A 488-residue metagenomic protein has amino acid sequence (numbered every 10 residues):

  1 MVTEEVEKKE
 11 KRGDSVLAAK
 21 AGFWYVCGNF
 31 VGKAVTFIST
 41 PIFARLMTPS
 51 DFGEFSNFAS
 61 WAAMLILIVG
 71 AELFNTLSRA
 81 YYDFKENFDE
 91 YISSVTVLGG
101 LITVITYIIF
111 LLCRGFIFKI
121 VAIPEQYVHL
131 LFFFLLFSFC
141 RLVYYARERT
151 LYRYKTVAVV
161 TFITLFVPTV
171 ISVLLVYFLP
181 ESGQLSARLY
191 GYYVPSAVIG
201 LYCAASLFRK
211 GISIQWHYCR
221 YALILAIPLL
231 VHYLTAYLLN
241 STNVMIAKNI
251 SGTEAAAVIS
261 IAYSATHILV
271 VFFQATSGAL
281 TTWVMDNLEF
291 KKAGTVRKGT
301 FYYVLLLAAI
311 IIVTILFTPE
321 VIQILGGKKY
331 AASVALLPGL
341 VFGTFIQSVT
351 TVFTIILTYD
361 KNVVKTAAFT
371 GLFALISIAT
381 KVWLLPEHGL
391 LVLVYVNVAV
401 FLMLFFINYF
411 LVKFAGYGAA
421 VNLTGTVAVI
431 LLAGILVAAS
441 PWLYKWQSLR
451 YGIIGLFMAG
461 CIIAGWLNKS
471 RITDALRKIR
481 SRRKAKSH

Functional and structural regions predicted by a protein language model:
M1-V35, E86-D89, S93, S206 (+3 more regions): N-terminal membrane topogenesis motif
V2-D14, A18, S182-G191, A197-N240 (+4 more regions): Interhelical loop/hinge segments that connect adjacent transmembrane helices in multipass membrane
V2-E5, G13-F74, Y107-L111, F134 (+4 more regions): Signature of the first transmembrane helix
V69-E86, A262, T266-K291, R297-F301 (+1 more regions): Helix-loop junctions and terminal segments of transmembrane helices in multi-pass membrane transport/translocation
A80-D83, S138-V159, V341-L372, W383 (+1 more regions): Membrane-interface junctions at transmembrane-helix termini in multi-pass inner-membrane proteins
V97-Y233: Hydrophobic transmembrane helix module of multi-pass membrane transport proteins
R114-L131, L316-T351, L391: Interfacial segments at transmembrane-helix termini and the short loops linking adjacent helices
F373-I376, N422-D474: Transmembrane alpha-helical segments of multi-pass transport proteins
